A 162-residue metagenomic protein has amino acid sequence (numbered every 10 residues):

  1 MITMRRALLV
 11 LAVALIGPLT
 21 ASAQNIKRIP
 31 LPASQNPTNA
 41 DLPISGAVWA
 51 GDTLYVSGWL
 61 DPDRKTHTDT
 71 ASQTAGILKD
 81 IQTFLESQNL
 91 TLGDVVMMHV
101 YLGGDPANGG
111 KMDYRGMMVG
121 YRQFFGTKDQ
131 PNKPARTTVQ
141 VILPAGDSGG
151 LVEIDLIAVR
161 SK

Functional and structural regions predicted by a protein language model:
M1-L9: Bacterial N-terminal signal peptides that target proteins for export
M4, L15-P18: Intrinsic disorder/low-complexity segments, especially N-terminal tails and targeting/processing regions
L11-A12, L19-V96, L102-K162: N-terminal presequence-like segments and the immediate start of the first folded domain
